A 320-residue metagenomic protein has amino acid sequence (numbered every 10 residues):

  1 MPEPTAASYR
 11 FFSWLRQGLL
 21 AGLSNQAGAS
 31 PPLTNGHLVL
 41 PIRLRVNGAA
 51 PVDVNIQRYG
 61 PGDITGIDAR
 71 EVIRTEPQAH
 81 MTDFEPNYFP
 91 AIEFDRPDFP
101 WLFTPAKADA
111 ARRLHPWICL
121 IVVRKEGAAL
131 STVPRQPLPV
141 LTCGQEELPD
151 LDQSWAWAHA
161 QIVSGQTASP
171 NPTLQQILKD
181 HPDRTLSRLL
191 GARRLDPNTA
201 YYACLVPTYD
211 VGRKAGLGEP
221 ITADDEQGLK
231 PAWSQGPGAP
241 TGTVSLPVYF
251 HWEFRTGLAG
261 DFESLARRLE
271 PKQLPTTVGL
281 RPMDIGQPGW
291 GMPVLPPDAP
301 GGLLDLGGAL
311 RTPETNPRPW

Functional and structural regions predicted by a protein language model:
P2-A27, P31-L33, V244, V248-Y249: Extracytoplasmic low-complexity repetitive segments enriched in small/polar residues
A21-A27, G36-W155, H159-G165, H181-Q235 (+2 more regions): Extracytoplasmic/surface-exposed domains of secreted proteins that mediate cell-envelope carbohydrate/peptidoglycan
P172-L178: Solvent-exposed beta-strand/loop surfaces of large extracellular or lumenal domains
R194, S245-P247, L303: Active-site-proximal structural scaffolding
T208, G257-A259, P288, T315: Generic structural motif
D210-L280: Extended, polar beta-sheet/loop recognition surfaces of beta-rich domains that mediate binding to diverse ligands
E270-W320: Extended alpha-helical scaffolding regions
